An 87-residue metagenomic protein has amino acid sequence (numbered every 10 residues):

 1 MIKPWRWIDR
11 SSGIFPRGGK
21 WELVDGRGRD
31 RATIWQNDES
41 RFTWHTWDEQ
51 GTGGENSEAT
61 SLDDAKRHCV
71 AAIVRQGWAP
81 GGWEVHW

Functional and structural regions predicted by a protein language model:
M1-T43: Short N-terminal "domain-start" leader segments that mark the transition from disordered tails or signal peptides into
I2-D9, G13, T43-W87: Mixed-charge, Lys/Arg-enriched low-complexity segments
